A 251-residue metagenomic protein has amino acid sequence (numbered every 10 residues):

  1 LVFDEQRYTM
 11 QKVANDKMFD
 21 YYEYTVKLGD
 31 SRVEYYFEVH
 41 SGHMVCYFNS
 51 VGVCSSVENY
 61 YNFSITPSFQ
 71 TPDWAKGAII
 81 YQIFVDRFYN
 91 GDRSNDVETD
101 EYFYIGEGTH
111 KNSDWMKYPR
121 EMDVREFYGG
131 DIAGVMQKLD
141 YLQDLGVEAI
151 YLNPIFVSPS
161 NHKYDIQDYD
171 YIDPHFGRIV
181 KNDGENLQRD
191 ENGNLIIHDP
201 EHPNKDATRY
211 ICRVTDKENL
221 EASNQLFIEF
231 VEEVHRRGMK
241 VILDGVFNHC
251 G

Functional and structural regions predicted by a protein language model:
L1-S31, E38-S55, Y61: Aromatic-rich carbohydrate-binding modules that target alpha-glucans
K27-E34, C54-G251: Acidic/aromatic-lined carbohydrate-recognition and catalytic surfaces of CAZymes acting on diverse glycans
